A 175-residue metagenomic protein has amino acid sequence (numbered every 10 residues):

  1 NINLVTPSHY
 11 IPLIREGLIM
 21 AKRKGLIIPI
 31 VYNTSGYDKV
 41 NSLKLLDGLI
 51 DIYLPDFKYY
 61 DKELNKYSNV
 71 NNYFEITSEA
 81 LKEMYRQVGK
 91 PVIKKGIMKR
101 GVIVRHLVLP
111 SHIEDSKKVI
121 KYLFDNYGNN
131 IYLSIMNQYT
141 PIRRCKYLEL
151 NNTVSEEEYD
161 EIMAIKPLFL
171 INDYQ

Functional and structural regions predicted by a protein language model:
N1-L148: Conserved AdoMet/S-adenosylmethionine-binding subsite of the radical SAM
K146-E157: Gly/Pro-rich active-site loop or hairpin
E156, D160-Q175: A cross-taxonomic marker for long C-terminal extensions/tails that follow the last structured domain
